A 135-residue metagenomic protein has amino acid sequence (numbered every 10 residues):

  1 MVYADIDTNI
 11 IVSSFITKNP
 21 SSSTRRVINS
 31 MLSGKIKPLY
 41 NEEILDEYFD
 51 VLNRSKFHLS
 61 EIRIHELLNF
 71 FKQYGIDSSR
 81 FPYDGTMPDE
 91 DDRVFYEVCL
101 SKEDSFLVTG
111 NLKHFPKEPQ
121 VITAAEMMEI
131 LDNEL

Functional and structural regions predicted by a protein language model:
M1-P38: Short, well-structured N-terminal submotif of metal-dependent ribonuclease cores
T8, E42-E43, G110-L112: Short secondary-structure boundary segments
I11-V12, D46, H114-P116: Short, active-site-adjacent cap segments at secondary-structure transitions
S13-F15, V51, E118, I130-L131: Residues that scaffold the ATP/ADP-binding catalytic core of kinase and kinase-like folds
N29-Y83: PIN-domain endoribonuclease scaffold, especially VapC-family toxins
F70-L107: Active-site neighborhoods of divalent-metal-dependent phosphate/nucleic-acid chemistry enzymes
S105-V108, L112-L135: Acidic, PIN/NYN-like endoribonuclease modules and their adjacent C-terminal/linker elements
